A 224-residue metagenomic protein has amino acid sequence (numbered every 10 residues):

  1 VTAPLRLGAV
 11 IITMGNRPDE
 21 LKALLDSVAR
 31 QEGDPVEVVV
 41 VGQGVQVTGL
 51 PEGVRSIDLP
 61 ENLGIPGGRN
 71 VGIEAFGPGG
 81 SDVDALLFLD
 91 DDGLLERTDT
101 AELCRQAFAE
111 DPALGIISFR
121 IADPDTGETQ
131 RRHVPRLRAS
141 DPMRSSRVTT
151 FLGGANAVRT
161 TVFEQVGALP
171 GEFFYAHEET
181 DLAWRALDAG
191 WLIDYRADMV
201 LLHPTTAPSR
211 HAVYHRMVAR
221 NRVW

Functional and structural regions predicted by a protein language model:
V1-S27: N-proximal low-complexity "stem/linker" segments adjacent to membrane-targeting elements
D26-P35: Short, acidic, metal-binding catalytic loop of nucleotide-sugar glycosyltransferases
L59-P78: Glycine-rich, basic loop-to-helix element that forms the pyrophosphate-binding segment of sugar-nucleotide handling
S81-L94: Short beta-strand-to-loop acidic/aromatic patch adjacent to the donor-nucleotide binding site
L94-Q130: Conserved donor NDP-sugar-binding/catalytic core segment of glycosyltransferases
F119, R131-T149: Short, flexible, basic/aromatic active-site loop/helix in glycosyltransferases
T150-V158, V162-G167, E172-V200: A short, conserved alpha-helix in the catalytic core of glycosyltransferases
D188-W224: Active-site-adjacent helix/loop segment of glycosyltransferases that harbors family-specific signature motifs
